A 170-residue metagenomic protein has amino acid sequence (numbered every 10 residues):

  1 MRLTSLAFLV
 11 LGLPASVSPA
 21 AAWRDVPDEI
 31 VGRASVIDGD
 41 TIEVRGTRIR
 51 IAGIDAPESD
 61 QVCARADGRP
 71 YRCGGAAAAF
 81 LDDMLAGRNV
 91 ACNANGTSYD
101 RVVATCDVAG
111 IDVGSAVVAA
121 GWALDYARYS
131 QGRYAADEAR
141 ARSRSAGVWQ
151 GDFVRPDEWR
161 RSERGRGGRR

Functional and structural regions predicted by a protein language model:
R2-L6, L11-R170: Small beta-barrel nucleic-acid-binding modules, primarily SNase/OB-fold domains and secondarily Tudor-like barrels
